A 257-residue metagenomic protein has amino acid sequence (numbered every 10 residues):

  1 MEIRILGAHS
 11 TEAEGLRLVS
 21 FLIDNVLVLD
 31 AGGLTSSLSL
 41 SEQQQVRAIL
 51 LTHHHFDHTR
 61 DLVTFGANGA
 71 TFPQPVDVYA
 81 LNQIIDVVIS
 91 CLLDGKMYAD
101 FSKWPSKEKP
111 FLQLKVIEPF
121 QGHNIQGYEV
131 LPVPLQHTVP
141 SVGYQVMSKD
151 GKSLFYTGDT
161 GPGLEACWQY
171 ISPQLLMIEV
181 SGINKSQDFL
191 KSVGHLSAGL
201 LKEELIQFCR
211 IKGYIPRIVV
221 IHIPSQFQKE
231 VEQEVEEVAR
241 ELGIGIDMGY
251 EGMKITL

Functional and structural regions predicted by a protein language model:
M1-Q44, V142-G158: Conserved beta-strand hairpin/beta-sheet module of binuclear metal-dependent hydrolase folds, prominently
I3, F21, L29-D30, H53 (+7 more regions): Divalent metal-coordination and catalytic microenvironments
V28-G32, R47-D57, Y79-L81, F155-G158 (+3 more regions): Active-site neighborhood of phospho(di)ester-bond hydrolases with catalytic His/Asp-centered motifs
T35-L81: Active-site metal-binding motif and surrounding structural segment of the metallo-beta-lactamase
L38-Q43, H123-Q126, A166-Q169: Short amphipathic alpha-helix with an adjacent loop that forms part of the alpha/beta core around
N68-Q74, M97-P105, L205-I215: Alpha-helix termini
I84-S141, K149, I244-I255: Metallo-beta-lactamase
P162-G252: Cap/insert and terminal regions of metallo-dependent hydrolase folds
